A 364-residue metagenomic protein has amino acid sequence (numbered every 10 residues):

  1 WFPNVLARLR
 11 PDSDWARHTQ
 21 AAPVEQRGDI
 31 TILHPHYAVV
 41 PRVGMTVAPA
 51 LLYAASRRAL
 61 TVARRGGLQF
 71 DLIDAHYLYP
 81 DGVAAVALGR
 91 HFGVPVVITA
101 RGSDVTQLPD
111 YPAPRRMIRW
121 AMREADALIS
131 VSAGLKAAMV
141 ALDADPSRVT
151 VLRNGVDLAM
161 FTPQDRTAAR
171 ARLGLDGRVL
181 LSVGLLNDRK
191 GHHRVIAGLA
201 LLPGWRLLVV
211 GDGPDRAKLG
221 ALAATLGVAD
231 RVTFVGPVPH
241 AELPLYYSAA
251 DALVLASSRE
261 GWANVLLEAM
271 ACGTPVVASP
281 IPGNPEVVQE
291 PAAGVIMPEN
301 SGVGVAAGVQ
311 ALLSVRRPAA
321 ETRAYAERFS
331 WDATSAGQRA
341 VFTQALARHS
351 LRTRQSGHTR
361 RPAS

Functional and structural regions predicted by a protein language model:
V83, R178-L201, W205, P214-G220 (+1 more regions): A conserved mid-protein helix/loop that constitutes part of the nucleotide-sugar donor-binding site
L108-P109, V140, P146, V156-A171 (+1 more regions): Acidic anion/phosphate-binding donor-loop and adjacent secondary structure in glycosyltransferase catalytic cores
G134, G155: Carbohydrate-associated surface elements
G220-V238: Nucleotide-activated donor-binding/catalytic signature segment of Leloir-type glycosyltransferases, i.e., the conserved
P237-V238, L245-A250: Short alpha-helical donor nucleotide-sugar binding micro-motif in glycosyltransferases
P239, S258: Aromatic "clamp/platform" in nucleotide-sugar-dependent glycosyltransferases that forms part of the donor/acceptor
L266, P275-A278, G283, V288: Short hydrophobic beta-strand element within catalytic cores of glycosyltransferases and related nucleotide-activated
E290-P291, V295-G302, A311-R316: Conserved acidic donor-binding segment of nucleotide-sugar-dependent glycosyltransferases
